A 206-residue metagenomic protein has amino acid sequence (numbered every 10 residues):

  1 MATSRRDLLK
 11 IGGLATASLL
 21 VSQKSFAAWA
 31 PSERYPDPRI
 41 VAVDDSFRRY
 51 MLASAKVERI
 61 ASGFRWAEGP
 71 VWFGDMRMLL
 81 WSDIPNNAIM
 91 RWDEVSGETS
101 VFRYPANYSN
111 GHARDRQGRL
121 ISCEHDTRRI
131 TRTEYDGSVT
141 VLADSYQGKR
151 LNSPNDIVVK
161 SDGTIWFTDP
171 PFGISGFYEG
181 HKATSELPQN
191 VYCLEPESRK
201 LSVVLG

Functional and structural regions predicted by a protein language model:
A2-T3, L9-T16, F26-G206: Sequence-structural signature of mature extracellular/luminal beta-sheet repeat domains, prominently beta-propellers
